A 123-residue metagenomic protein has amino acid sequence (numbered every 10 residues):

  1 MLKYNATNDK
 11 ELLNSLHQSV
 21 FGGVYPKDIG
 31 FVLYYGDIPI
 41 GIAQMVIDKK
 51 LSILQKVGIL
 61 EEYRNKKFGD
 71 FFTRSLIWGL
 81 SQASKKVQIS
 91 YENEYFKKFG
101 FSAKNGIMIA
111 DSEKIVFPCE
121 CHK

Functional and structural regions predicted by a protein language model:
M1-V24, C119-K123: Short amphipathic alpha-helix that is part of the acyltransferase structural core
K27-I29, V87: Short loop/turn microsegments at loop-to-beta-strand junctions
V32, I38-V46, L51-G58: Conserved beta-strand in the GNAT
L51, S102-K123: A generic hydrophobic-segment detector
I59, N65-W78: Conserved acetyl-CoA-binding loop-helix of GNAT-fold acetyltransferases
K85-S112: Conserved active-site alpha-helix within GNAT-family acetyltransferase domains
